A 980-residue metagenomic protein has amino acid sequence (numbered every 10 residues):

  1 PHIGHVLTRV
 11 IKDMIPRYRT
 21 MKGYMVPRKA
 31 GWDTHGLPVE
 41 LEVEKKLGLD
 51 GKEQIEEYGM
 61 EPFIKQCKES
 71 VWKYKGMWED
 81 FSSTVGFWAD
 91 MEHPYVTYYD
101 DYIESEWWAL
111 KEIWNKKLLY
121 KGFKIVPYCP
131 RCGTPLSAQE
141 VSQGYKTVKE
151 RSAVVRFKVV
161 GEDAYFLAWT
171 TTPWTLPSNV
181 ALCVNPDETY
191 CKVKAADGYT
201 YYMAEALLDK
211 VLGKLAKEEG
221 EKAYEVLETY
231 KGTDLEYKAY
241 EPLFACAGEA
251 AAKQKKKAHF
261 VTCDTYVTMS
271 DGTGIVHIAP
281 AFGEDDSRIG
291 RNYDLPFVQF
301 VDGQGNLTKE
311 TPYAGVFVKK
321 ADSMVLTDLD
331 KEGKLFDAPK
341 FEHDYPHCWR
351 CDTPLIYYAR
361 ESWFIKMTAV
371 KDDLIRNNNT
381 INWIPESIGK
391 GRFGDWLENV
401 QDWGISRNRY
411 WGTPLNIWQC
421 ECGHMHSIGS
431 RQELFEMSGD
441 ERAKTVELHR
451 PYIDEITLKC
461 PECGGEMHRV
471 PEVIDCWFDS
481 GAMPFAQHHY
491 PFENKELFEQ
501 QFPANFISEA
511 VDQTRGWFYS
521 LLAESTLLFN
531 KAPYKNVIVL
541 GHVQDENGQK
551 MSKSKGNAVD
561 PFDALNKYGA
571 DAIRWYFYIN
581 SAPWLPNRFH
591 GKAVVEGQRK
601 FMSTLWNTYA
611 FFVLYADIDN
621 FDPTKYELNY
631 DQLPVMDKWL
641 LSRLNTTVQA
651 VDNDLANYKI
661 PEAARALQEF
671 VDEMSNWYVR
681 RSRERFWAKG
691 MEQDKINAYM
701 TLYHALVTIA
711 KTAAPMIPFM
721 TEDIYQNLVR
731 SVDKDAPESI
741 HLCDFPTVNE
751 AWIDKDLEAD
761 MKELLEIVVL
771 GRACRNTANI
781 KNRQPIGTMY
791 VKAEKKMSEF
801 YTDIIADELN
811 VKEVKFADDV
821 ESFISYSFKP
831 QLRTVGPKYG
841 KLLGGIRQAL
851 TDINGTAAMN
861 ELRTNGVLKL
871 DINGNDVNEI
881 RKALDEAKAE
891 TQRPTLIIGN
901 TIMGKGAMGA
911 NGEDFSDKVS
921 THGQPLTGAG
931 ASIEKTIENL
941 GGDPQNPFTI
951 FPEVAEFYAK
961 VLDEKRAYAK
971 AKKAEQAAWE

Functional and structural regions predicted by a protein language model:
P1-G198, A279-Y313, K334-L374, L397-V400 (+6 more regions): N-terminal, positively charged nucleic-acid-binding surface of large information/translation enzymes
V6-D13, L167-K222, V276-P280, Y293-Q299 (+4 more regions): Extended active-site and interfacial segments that coordinate phosphate-rich ligands in large catalytic machineries
D13, S178-V180, V184, E188-D302 (+6 more regions): Catalytic alpha/beta core of large soluble enzyme barrels
G31-W32, F63-K68, E92-I103, I125 (+9 more regions): Conserved short loop/turn motifs at secondary-structure junctions
E42-L47, S137-A138, Q143, V184-N185 (+8 more regions): Short secondary-structure boundary/capping segments
W114-K146, K214-L235, A239-E241, S430-G464: Amphipathic alpha-helical
V154, K192, D395, N399-F478 (+6 more regions): Feature 926 captures the class I aminoacyl-tRNA synthetase adenylation module centered on the KMSKS loop
K869-E980: Conserved acidic/glycine
